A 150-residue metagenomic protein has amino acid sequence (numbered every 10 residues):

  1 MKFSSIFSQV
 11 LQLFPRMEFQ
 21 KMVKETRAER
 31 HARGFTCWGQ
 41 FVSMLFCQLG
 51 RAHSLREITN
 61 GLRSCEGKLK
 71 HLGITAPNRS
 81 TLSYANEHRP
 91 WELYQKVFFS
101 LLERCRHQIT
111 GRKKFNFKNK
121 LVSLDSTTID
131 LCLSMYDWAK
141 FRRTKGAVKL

Functional and structural regions predicted by a protein language model:
M1-L150: Conserved, well-structured functional cores that handle cations and Mg-NTP chemistry
